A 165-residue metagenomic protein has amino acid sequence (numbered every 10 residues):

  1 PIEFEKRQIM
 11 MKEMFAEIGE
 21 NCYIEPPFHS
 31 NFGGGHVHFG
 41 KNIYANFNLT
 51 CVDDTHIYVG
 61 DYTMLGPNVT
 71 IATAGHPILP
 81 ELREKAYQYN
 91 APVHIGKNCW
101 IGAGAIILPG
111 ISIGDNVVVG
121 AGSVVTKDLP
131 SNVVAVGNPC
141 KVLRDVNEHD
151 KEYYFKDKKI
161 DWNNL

Functional and structural regions predicted by a protein language model:
P1-N21, C140-L165: Terminal amphipathic alpha-helical/low-complexity segments used for targeting or macromolecular assembly
E5, F28-F39, Y44-S112, N138-P139 (+1 more regions): Flexible, glycine/small-residue-enriched loop-and-beta-strand segment within the central core of proteins
Y23-E25: Conserved short histidine dyad/triad with adjacent acidic residue
W100, V118, V134-V136: Short-chain dehydrogenase/reductase
G114-V117, P130-N132: Conserved catalytic segment of ABC-fold P-loop ATPases
V125-T126: Short hydrophobic beta-strand element within catalytic cores of glycosyltransferases and related nucleotide-activated
L129-S131, V136-P139: Acidic, glycine-centered active-site loop in nucleotide-sugar glycosyltransferases
